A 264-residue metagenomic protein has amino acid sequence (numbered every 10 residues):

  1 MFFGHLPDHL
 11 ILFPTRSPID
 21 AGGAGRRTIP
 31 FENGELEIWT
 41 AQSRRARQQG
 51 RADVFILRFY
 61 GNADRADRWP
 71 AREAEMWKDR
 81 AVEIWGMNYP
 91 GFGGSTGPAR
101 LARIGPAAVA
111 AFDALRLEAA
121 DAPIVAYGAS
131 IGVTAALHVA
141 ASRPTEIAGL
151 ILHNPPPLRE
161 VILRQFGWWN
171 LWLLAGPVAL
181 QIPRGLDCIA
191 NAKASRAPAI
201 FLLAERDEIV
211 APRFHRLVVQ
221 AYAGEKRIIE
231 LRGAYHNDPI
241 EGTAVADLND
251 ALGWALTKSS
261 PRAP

Functional and structural regions predicted by a protein language model:
M1-F31, E35-R44: An N-terminal hydrophobic leader/cap segment in hydrolases
L36-A114: Membrane-embedded segments
R72, D187-C188, A197, A211-Q220: Short alpha-helix in the alpha/beta-hydrolase fold that links the catalytic acid
Y127-A136: Gly/Ala-rich beta-loop-alpha elbow adjacent to hydrolase catalytic centers
H138-N191, A197: Hydrolase active-site cap/lid region
A194-R196, I200-L203, D207: Short beta-strand/loop motif that positions the catalytic acidic residue of the alpha/beta-hydrolase fold
E205-V210, N237-D238: Acidic catalytic loop of the alpha/beta-hydrolase fold
A234-V245: Catalytic histidine-centered segment of alpha/beta-hydrolase-like enzymes
